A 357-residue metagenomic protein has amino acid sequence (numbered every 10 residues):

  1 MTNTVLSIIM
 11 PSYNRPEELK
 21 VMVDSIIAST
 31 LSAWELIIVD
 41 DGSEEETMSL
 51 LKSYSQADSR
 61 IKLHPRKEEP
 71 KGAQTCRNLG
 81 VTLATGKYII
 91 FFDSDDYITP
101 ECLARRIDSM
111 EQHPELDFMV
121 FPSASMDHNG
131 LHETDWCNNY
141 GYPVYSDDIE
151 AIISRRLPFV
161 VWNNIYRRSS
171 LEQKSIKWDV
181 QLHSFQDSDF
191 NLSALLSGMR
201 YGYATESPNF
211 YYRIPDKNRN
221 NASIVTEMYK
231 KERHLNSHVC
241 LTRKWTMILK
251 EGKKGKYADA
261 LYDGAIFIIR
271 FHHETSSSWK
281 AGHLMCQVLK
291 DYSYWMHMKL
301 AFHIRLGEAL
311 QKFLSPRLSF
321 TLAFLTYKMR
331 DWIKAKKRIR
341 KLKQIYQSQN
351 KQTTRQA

Functional and structural regions predicted by a protein language model:
R15-A28: Short, well-formed alpha-helical segments that are part of the catalytic scaffolds of diverse glycosyltransferases
S25, D40-L50, P70, D93: A conserved acidic beta->alpha catalytic loop
K67-A84: Glycine-rich, basic loop-to-helix element that forms the pyrophosphate-binding segment of sugar-nucleotide handling
I89: Short aromatic/hydrophobic "clamp" motif used to bind/position activated sugar donors
E101-T134: Conserved donor NDP-sugar-binding/catalytic core segment of glycosyltransferases
S146-K230: Conserved nucleotide-sugar donor-binding catalytic segment
P208-D216, N221-G255, E274-Y292: Catalytic core of nucleotide-sugar-dependent glycosyltransferases
H273-A357: Membrane-interface aromatic/basic loop that binds lipid-linked glycans or pyrophosphate carriers, typified by
